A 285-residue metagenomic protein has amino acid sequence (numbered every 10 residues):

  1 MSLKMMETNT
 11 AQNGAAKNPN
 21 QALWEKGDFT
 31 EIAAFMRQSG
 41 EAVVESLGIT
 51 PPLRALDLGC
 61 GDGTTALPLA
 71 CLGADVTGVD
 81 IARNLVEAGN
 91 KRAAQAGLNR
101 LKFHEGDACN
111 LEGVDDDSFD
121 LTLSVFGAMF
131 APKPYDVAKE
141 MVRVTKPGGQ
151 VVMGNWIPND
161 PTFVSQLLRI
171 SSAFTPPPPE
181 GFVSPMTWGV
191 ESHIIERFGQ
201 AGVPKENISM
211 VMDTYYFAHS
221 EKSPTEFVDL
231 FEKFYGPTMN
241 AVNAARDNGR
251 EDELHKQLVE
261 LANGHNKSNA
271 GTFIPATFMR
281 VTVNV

Functional and structural regions predicted by a protein language model:
L3-L53, T64, P68, A88 (+2 more regions): Conserved class I S-adenosyl-L-methionine
Q21, E25, N207-A270: C-terminal helical/coil "lid" or tail adjacent to the Rossmann-like core of SAM-dependent
R54-E112, D136: Class I SAM-dependent methyltransferase SAM/SAH-binding core
C109-L121: A short acidic, Gly/Pro-enriched loop at the edge of an enzyme's catalytic core that lines a small-molecule cofactor
D120-Y135, I157: A short SAM/SAH-binding and catalytic strip from SAM-dependent methyltransferases
A131-P132, T145-P147: Helix-to-beta-strand junctions that scaffold the AdoMet/dcAdoMet cofactor pocket in Class I SAM-dependent enzymes
Y135, V142, Q150-K222: Conserved catalytic/acceptor-binding region of the Class I
A201-V203, A276-V285: Core SAM-dependent methyltransferase catalytic element
